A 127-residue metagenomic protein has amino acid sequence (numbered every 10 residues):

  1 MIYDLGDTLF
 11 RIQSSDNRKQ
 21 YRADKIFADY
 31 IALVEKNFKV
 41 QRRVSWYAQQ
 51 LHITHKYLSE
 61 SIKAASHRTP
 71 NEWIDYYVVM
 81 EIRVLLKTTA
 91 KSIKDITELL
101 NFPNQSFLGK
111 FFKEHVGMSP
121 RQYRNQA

Functional and structural regions predicted by a protein language model:
G6-D29, K36-W46, Q50, A64-E72 (+1 more regions): Short, Lys/Arg-enriched, Trp-marked, Pro/Gly-tolerant hinge/linker segments that flank
V34-N37, L86: Short helix-to-turn junction characteristic of helix-turn-helix DNA-binding domains, especially the helix
S45-W46, Y57, D95: Alpha-helical residues within helix-turn-helix
Q50, L99-L100, H115: Residues within the alpha-helical elements of helix-turn-helix
L58, F107-L108, F112: Short hydrophobic/aromatic patch on the recognition helix
A65-S106, N125-A127: Terminal helix-turn-helix DNA-binding modules in bacterial transcription factors
K110-A127: …primarily DNA-binding HTH/wHTH and HhH modules…
